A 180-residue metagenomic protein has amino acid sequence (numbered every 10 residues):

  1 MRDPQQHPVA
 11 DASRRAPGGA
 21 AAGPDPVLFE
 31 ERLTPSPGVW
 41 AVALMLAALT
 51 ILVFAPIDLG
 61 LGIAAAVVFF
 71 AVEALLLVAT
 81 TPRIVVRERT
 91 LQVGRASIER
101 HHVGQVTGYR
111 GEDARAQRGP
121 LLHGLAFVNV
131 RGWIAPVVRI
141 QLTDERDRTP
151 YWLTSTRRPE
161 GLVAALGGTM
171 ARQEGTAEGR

Functional and structural regions predicted by a protein language model:
M1-A55, T176-R180: N-terminal membrane-targeting/pre-transmembrane regions
M1-G19, H101, A135, R139-R180: Terminal and domain-flanking low-complexity segments
R2, M45-A48, A71, V85 (+1 more regions): Hydrophobic, well-ordered secondary-structure segments that either form specific early membrane-associated helices used
R32-S36, F54, A96, T143-E145 (+1 more regions): Generic structural motif
P35-A79, V103: Hydrophobic alpha-helical membrane segments, chiefly transmembrane helices and signal peptide h-regions, characterized
V53, G60, G104-T107, L162-L166 (+1 more regions): Extracytoplasmic/cell-surface-exposed regions of Actinobacterial cell-envelope-associated and secreted proteins
V67-T107: Conserved beta-hairpin
R95-L153, G179: Non-transmembrane, membrane-adjacent beta-strand/coil modules in membrane-associated proteins and peripheral
